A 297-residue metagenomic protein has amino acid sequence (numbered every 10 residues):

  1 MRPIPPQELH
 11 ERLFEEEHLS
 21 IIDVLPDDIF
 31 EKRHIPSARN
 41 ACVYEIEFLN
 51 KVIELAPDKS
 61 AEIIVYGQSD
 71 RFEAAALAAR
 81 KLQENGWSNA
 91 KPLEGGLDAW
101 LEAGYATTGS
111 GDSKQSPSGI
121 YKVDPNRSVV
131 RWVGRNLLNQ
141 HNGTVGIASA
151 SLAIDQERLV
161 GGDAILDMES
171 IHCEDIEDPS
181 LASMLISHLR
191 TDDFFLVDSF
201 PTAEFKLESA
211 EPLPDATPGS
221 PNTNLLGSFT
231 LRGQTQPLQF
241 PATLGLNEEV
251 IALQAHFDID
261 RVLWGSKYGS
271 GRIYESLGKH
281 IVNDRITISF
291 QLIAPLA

Functional and structural regions predicted by a protein language model:
M1-I29: Flexible, polar/low-complexity N-terminal or interdomain linker segments that lie immediately upstream of folded
E17-L19, S60-E62, L159: A general structural motif
F30-P36: Short loop/helix-cap segments at secondary-structure boundaries that form the rim of catalytic
R39-N40, P57, T107-G111: Short, hinge-like loop/turn segments at secondary-structure boundaries
A41-K51: Glycine-rich, highly charged phosphate/nucleotide-binding loops
V52-L97: Catalytic cysteine-centered active loop of the rhodanese-like fold, especially the PTP/DSP P-loop
E84, E94, D98-A297: Low-complexity, acidic/polar, glycine-enriched regions of mature
